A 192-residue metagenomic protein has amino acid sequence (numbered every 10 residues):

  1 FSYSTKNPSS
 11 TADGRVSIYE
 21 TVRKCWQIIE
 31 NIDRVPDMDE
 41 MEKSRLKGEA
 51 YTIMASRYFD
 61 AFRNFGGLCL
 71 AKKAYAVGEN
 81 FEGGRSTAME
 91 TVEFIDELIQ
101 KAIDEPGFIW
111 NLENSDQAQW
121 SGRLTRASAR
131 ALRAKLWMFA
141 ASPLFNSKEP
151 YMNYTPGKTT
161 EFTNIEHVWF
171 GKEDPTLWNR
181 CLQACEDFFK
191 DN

Functional and structural regions predicted by a protein language model:
F1-F65, E79-E93, E97-D116: Conserved, well-structured interaction surfaces
F1-T5, W26-E30, F62-A71, V92-A118 (+1 more regions): Aromatic-residue-lined binding/catalytic grooves and analogous aromatic/hydrophobic interfacial grooves in multimeric
A74-G78: Short edge-strand/loop segments of extracellular domains
